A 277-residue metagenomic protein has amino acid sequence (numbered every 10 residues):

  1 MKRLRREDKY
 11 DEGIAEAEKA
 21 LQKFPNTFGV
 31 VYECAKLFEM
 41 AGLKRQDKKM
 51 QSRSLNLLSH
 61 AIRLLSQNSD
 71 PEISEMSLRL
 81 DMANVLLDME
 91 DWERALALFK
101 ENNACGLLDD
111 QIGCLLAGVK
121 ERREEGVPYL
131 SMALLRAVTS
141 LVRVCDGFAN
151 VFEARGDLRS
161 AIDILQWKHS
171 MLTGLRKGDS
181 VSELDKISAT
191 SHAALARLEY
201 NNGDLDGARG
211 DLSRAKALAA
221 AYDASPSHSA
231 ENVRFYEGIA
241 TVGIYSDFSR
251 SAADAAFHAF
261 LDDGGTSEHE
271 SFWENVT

Functional and structural regions predicted by a protein language model:
K2, G29-R45, M76-D88, D110-L115: Non-membrane alpha-helical segments in proteins
L4-E16, R45-R63, A83-E93, L116-P128 (+2 more regions): Helix-turn-helix repeat elements of alpha-solenoid scaffolds
E18-V30, H60-S77, W92-E101, A133-T139 (+2 more regions): Flexible helix-coil transition and linker loops at the boundaries of alpha-helical arrays
N26, M50-R53, D70-S74, A104 (+5 more regions): Structural signature of alpha-solenoid helical repeat junctions
G29, D70, S77, L107-Q111 (+2 more regions): Start-of-helix register in tetratricopeptide repeats
E33, L37-M40, D81, Q111-L115 (+6 more regions): "A position-specific structural signal for the A-helix of alpha-solenoid helical repeats
A35, M40-Q46, S69, E90 (+7 more regions): Short coil/turn linking the two alpha-helices of tandem helical-hairpin repeats
G207, A230-T277: Terminal, low-structured helical/coil segments at or just beyond the last alpha-helical repeat
